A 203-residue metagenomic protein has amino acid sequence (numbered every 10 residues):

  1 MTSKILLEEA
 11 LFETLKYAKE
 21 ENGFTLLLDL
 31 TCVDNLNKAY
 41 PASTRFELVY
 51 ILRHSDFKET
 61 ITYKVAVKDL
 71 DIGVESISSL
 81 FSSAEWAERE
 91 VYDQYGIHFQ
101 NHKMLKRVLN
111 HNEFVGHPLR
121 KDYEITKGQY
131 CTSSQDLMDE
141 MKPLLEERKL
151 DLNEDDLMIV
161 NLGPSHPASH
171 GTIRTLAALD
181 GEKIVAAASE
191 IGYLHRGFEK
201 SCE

Functional and structural regions predicted by a protein language model:
M1-K183, A187: Terminal low-complexity/charged segments
V185-E203: A surface-exposed, charged beta-strand/loop segment in the N-terminal or early-internal portion of soluble proteins
